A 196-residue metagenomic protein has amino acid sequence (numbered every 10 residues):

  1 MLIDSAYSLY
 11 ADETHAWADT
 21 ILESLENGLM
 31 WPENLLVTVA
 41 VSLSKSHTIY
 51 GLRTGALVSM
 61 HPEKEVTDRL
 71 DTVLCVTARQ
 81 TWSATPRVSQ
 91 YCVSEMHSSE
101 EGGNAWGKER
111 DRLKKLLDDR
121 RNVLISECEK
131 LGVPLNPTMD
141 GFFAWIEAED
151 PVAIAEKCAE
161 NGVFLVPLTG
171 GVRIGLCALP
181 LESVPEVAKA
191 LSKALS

Functional and structural regions predicted by a protein language model:
M1-S196: PLP-dependent class I/II
